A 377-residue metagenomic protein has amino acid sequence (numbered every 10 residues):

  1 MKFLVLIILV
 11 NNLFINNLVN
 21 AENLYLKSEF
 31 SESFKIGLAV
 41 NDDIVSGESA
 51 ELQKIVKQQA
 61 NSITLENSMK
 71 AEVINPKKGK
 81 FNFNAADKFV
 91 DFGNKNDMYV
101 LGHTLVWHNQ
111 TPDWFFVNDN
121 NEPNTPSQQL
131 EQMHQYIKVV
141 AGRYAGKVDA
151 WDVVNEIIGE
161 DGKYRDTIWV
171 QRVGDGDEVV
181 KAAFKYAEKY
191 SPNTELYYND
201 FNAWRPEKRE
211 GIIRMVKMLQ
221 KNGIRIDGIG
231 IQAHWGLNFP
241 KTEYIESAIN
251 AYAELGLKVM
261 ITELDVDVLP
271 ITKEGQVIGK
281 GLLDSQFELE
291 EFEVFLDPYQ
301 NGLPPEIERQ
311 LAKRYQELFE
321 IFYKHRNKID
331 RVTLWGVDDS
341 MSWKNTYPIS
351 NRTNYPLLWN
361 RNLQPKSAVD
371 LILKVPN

Functional and structural regions predicted by a protein language model:
V5-F14: Bacterial N-terminal signal peptides
V19-A21: Boundary at the C-terminal end of the N-terminal hydrophobic targeting segment
L26, N75, W114, R143 (+7 more regions): Aromatic-rich peripheral "rim/lid" segments of glycoside hydrolase catalytic domains that contact and position glycan
S28-F34, N41-A50, I168-F292: Noncatalytic carbohydrate-binding groove/subsite architecture in carbohydrate-active enzymes
I36-V40, N61-L65, V100-T104, D149 (+5 more regions): Hydrophobic faces of well-ordered beta-strands that scaffold small-molecule active sites in alpha/beta enzyme cores
D43-Q58, E131-V140, E207-L219, Y315-I321: Short, acidic/polar
S62-P76, A85-W204, P270: Substrate-binding cleft and catalytic face of glycoside hydrolase catalytic domains, especially the flexible beta-alpha
F81, A85, T125-Y136, D175-V179 (+6 more regions): Soluble or luminal CAZymes and related metallo-dependent hydrolases
